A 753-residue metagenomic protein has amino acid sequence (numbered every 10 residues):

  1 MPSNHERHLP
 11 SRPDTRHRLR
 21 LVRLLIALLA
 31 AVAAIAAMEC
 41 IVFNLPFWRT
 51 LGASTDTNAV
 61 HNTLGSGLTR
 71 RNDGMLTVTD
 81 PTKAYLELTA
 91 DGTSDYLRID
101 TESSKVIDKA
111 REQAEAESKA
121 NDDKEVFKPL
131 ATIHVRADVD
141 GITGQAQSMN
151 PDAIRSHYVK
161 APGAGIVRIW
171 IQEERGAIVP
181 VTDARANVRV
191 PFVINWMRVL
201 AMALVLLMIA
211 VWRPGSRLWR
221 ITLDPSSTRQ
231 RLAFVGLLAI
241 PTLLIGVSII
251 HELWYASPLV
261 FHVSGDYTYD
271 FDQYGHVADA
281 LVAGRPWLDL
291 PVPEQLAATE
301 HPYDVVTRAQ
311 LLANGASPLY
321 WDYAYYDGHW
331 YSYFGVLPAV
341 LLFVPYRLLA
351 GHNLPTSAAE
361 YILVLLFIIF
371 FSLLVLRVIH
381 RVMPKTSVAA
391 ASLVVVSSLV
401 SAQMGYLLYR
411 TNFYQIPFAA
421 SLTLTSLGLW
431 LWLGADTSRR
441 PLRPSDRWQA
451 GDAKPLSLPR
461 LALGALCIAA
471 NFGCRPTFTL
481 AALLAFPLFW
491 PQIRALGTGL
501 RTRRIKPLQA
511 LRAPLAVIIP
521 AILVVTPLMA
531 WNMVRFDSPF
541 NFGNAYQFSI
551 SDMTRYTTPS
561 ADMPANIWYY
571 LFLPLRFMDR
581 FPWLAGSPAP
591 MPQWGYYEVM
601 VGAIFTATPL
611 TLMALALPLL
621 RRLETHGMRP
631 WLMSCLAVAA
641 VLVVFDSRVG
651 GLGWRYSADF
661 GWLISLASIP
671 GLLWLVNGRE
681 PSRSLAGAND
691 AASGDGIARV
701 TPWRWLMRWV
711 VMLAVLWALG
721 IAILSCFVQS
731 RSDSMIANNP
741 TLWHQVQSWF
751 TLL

Functional and structural regions predicted by a protein language model:
M1-F43, W196-D272, A391, L508-P520 (+1 more regions): Start-transfer (signal-anchor) and selected internal transmembrane alpha helices of multi-pass inner/ER membrane
Y267, F271, A283-F334, L399 (+4 more regions): Interfacial juxtamembrane loops and adjacent helix segments that form the catalytic/substrate-binding surfaces
L354-P384, L427: Transmembrane-helix motifs of polytopic, lipid-linked glycan transferases
S392-L399, R460-L463, T625-D646: Transmembrane alpha-helix segments characteristic of polytopic inner-membrane glycan-assembly/cell-envelope
A419-A450, I468, L663-A667: Specific aromatic-rich, kink-prone transmembrane helix
S426, Q449-R475, A482-F486: Membrane-interface alpha helices of multi-pass inner-membrane proteins
L480-I522: Perimembrane helix-loop-helix junctions
F581, P588-R629: Hydrophobic, aromatic-rich transmembrane alpha-helices and their immediate juxtamembrane boundary segments
